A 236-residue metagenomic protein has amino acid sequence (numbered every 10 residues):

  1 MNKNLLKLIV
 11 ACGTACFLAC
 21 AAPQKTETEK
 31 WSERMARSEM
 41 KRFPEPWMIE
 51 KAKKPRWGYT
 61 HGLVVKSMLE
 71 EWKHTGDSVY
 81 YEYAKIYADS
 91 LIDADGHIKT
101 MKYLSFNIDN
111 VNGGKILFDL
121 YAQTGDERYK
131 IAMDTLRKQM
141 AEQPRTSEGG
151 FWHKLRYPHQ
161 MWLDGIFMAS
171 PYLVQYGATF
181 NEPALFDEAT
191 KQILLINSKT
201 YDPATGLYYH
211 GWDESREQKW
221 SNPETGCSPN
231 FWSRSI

Functional and structural regions predicted by a protein language model:
M1-T26: Bacterial Sec-dependent N-terminal signal peptides
A22-I92, E127-T135, Q139, Q143 (+1 more regions): Low-complexity, Ser/Thr/Pro/Gly-enriched N-terminal "stalk/linker" regions
T28, R37-L63, L69, K73 (+3 more regions): Solvent-exposed loop and edge beta-strand segments that line ligand/cofactor-binding and catalytic clefts
A36, L117, R137, F186 (+1 more regions): Extracytoplasmic/secreted envelope proteins and their assembly/folding machinery, especially bacterial periplasmic
G62-S78, N112-D126, S170-E182, S235-I236: Well-ordered alpha-helical scaffold segments within catalytic/enzyme domains
D89-S90, T100, V174: Structured catalytic cores of enzymes that bind and process phosphorylated ligands/cofactors
A94-G96, Y103, N107-M168: Extracytoplasmic mature domains of secreted/periplasmic and thylakoid-lumen proteins
L163-I236: Extended ligand-binding clefts on enzyme/binding-domain cores
